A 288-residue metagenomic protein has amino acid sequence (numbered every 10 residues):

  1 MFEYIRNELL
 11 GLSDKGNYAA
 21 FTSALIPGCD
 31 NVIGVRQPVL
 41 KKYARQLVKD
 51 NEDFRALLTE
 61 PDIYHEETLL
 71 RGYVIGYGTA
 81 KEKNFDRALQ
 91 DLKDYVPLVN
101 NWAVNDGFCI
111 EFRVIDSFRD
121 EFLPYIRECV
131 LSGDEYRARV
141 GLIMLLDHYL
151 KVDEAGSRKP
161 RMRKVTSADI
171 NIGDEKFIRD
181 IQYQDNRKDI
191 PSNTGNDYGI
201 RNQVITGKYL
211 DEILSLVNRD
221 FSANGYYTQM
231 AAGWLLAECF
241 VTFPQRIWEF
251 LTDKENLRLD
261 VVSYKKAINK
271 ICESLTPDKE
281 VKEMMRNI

Functional and structural regions predicted by a protein language model:
M1-I288: Alpha-helical scaffold domains
